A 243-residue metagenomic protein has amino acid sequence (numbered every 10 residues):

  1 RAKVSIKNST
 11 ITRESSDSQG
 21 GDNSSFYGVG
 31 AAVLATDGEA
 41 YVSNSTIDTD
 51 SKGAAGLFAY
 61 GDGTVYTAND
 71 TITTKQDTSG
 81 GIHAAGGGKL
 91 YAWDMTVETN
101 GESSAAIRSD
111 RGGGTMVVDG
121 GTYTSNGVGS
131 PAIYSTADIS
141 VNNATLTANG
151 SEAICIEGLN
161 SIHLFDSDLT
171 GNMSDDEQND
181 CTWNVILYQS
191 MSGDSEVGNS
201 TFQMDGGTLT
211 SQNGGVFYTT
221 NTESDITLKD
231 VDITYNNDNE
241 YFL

Functional and structural regions predicted by a protein language model:
R1-D17, S25-D50, F58-K75, A84-S103 (+5 more regions): Surface-exposed loop/turn motifs in large extracellular/passenger domains
A55: A well-structured
